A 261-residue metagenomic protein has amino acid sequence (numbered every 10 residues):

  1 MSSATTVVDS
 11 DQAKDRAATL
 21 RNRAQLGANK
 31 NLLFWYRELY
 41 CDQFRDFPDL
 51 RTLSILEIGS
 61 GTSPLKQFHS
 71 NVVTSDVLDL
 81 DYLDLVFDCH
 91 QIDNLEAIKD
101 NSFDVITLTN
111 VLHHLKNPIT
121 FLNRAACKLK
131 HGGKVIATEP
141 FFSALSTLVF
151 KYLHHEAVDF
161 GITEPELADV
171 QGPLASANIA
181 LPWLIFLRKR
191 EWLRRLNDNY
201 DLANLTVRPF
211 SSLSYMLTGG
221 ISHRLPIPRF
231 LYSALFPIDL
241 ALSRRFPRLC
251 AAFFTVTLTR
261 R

Functional and structural regions predicted by a protein language model:
M1-N101, F254: Conserved N-terminal segment of class I S-adenosyl-L-methionine
F68-S70, L85-V86, S146-K151, M216-S222: Short aromatic-enriched loop/helix-cap "lid" or pocket-rim segments at secondary-structure transitions that line
T107: A conserved beta-strand element that flanks and buttresses the S-adenosyl-L-methionine
N110-V111: Short catalytic micro-motifs in class I SAM-dependent methyltransferases
T120-K134: A short glycine-rich, Lys/Arg-flanked "PGG" loop and its adjoining helix->strand segment in the class I
V135-D169: Conserved class I S-adenosyl-L-methionine
L181-D201, L205: Short alpha-helix
D198-R261: A C-terminal cap/extension of S-adenosyl-L-methionine-dependent methyltransferases that defines the acceptor-substrate
